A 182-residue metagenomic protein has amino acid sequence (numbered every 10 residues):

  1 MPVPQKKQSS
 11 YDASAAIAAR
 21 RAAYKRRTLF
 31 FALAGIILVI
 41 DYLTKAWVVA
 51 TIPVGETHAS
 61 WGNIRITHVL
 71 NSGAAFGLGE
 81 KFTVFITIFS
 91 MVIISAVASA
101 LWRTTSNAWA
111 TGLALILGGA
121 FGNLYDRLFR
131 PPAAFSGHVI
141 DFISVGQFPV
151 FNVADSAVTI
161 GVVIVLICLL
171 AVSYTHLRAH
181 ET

Functional and structural regions predicted by a protein language model:
M1-R20, R178: Transit-peptide-like, low-complexity N-terminal presequences and other terminal intrinsically disordered regions
R26-R27, K81-V84, T105-T111: Membrane-helix interface segments
T28-V48: N-terminal signal-anchor transmembrane alpha helix
G55-K81, F135-V153: Extracytosolic (periplasmic/ER-lumenal) interhelical loops and adjacent juxtamembrane/interface segments of multi-pass
E56-T57, G118-G137: Juxtamembrane non-transmembrane "cap" segments at the membrane-aqueous interface of multi-pass membrane proteins
T83-V97, V163: Hydrophobic alpha-helical transmembrane segments
S156-V165: Hydrophobic cores of alpha-helical transmembrane segments in multi-pass inner/ER membrane proteins, independent
T175-T182: Conserved small/polar residues in nucleotide/adenosyl-binding loops
